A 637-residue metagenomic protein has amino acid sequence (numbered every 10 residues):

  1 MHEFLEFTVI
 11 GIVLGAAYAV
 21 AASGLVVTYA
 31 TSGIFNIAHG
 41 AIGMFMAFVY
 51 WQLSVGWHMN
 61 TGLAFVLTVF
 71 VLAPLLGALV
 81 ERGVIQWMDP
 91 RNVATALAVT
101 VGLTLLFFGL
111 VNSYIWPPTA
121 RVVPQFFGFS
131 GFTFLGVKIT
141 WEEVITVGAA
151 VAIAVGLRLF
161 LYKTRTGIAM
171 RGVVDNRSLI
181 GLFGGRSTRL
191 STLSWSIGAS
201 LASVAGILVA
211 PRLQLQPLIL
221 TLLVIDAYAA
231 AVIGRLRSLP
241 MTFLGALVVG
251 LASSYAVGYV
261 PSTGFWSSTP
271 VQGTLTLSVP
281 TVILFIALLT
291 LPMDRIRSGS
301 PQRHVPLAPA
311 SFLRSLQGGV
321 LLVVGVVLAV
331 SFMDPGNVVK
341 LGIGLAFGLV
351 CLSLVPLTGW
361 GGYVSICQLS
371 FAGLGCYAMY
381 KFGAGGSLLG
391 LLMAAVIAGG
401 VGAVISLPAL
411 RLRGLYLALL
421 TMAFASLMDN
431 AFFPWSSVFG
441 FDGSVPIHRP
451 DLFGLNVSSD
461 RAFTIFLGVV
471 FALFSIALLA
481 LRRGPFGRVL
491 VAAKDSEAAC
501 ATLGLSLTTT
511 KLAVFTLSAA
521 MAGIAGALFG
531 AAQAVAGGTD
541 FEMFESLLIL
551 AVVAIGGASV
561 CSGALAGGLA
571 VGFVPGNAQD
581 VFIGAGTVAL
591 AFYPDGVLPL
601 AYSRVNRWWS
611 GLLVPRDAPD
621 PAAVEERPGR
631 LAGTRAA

Functional and structural regions predicted by a protein language model:
H2-E6, V26-F35, W51-A64, L328-V339 (+1 more regions): Short, hydrophobic transmembrane alpha-helix segments
L5-V13, I85, F107, K138 (+3 more regions): Alpha-helical membrane-interface segments at transmembrane helix boundaries
A17, G40, P90-V122, L135 (+7 more regions): Transmembrane alpha-helices and adjacent helix-loop boundaries
Y18-A22, M46-Y50, A64-A73, G77 (+17 more regions): Alpha-helical transmembrane segments in multi-pass membrane proteins
G24-S32, A78-W87, L159, A230 (+3 more regions): C-terminal ends of transmembrane helices
I34-I37, N176: Glycine-rich phosphate-binding loops of nucleotide-dependent enzymes
I85-P90, A169-L182, V491-A492, T502 (+1 more regions): Short amphipathic alpha-helical coupling elements at transmembrane boundaries
G156-V224, A231-G234, L239-T242, Y255-P261: Hydrophobic alpha-helical bundles that form the membrane domains of multi-pass transporters
